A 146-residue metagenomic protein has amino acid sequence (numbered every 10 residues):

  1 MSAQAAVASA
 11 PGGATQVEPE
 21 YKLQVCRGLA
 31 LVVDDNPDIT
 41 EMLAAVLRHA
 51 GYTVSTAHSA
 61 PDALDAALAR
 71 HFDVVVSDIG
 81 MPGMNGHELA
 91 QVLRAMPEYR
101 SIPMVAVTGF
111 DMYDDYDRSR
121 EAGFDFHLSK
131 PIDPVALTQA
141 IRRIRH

Functional and structural regions predicted by a protein language model:
M1-L31, A44, V135-H146: Non-catalytic signal-transmission and effector/linker regions of two-component phosphorelay proteins
N36-T40: Short acidic/polar segment at the start of the alpha1 helix of CheY-like receiver
E41-H49: Charged docking surfaces used in two-component/phosphorelay signaling
G51-H58, A66, L128: Short hydrophobic/Thr-rich beta-strand motif most characteristic of the beta2 strand and flanking loop of CheY-like
R70-V76: Active-site beta3 strand of CheY-like receiver
M81: Receiver (REC) domain active-site loop signature in two-component systems and cognate sites in sensor histidine kinases
